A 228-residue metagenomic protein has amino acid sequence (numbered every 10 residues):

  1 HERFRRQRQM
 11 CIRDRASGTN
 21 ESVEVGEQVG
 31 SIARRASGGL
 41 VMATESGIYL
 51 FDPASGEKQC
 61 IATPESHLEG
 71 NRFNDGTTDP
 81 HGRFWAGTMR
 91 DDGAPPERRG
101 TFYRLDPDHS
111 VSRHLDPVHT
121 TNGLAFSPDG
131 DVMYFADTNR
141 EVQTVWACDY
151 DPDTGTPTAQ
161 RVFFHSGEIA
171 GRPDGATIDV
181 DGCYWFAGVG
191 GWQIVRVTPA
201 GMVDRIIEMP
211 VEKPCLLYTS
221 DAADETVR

Functional and structural regions predicted by a protein language model:
H1-R8, I12, Y218, A222-R228: Single conserved hydrophobic/aromatic residue that forms the stacking wall/gate of nucleotide- or nucleobase-binding
R15-T19, A36-G38, P53-A54, Y103-S110 (+2 more regions): Flexible "stalk/tail and boundary" regions
G18-E24, Q59-E65, S110-L115, R161-H165 (+1 more regions): A short beta-strand motif characteristic of beta-propeller blades
G26-V41, H67-R83, L115-V132, S166-Y184 (+1 more regions): Beta-rich, blade/repeat-based domains predominating in secreted/periplasmic proteins but also intracellular
G47, T101-Y103, T144-W146, Q193-V195: A short loop-to-beta-strand structural motif that recurs across blades of beta-propeller domains
K58-H114: Hydrophobic alpha-helical segments and helix pairs
G93-R98, T138-Q143, G190: Short, solvent-exposed loop/turn segments at conserved positions within beta-propeller repeat blades
C148-G155: Short loop/turn segments immediately following beta-strands, especially the blade-tip and inter-blade linker loops
